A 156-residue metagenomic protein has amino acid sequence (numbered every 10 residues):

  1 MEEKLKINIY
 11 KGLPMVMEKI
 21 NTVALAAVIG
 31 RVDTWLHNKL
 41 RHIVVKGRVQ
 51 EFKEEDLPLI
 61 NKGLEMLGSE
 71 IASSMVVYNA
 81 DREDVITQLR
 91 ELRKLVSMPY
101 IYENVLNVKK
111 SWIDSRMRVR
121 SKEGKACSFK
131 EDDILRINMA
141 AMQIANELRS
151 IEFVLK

Functional and structural regions predicted by a protein language model:
M1-K4, V32-W35, I43, V49 (+1 more regions): N-terminal flexible/basic segments that precede or flank functional cores
M1-T22, S73-L95, Q143: A short, Lys/Arg-rich alpha-helix, primarily the initiator
E3, G12, Y78, N107 (+2 more regions): Intrinsically disordered, low-complexity segments enriched in small/polar residues
N21-I29, S97-V105: Short alpha-helical "recognition helix" segments of helix-turn-helix
V32-F52, K109-F129: Recognition helix of helix-turn-helix/homeodomain-like DNA-binding domains that insert into the DNA major groove
L40, I71-E91, L95, Y100 (+2 more regions): Short, charged recognition helix plus adjacent turn of helix-turn-helix-like nucleic-acid-binding domains
F52-A72, C127-L148: DNA major-groove recognition helix of helix-turn-helix/homeodomain DNA-binding modules
